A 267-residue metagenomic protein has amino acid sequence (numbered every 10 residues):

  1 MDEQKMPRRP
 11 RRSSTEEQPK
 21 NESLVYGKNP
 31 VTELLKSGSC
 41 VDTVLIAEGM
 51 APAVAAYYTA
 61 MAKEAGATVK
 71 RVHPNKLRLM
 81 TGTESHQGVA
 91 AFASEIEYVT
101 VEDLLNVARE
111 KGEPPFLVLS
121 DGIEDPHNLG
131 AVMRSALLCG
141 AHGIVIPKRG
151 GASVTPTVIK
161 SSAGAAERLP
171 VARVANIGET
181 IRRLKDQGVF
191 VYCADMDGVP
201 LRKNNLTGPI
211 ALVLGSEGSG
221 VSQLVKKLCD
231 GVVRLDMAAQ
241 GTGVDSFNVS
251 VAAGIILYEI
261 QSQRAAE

Functional and structural regions predicted by a protein language model:
M1-V107: N-terminal positively charged helical leader segments and presequences
T32, I159-A165, K227-E267: Structured adenosyl-cofactor binding patch, chiefly the S-adenosyl-L-methionine
K36-C40, N106-V199, K203: RNA substrate-binding interface of SAM-dependent RNA methyltransferases
K63, I181-K185, Q261: Surface-exposed amphipathic alpha-helices with a cationic face
H73, D121, P147-K148, L169 (+3 more regions): Short beta->alpha connector loops at strand-helix junctions that form conserved, small/polar/Pro-enriched
G151-T157, S219-L228: Short, glycine/polar-rich helix-capping loops at beta-to-alpha or helix-loop-helix junctions that flank or form
